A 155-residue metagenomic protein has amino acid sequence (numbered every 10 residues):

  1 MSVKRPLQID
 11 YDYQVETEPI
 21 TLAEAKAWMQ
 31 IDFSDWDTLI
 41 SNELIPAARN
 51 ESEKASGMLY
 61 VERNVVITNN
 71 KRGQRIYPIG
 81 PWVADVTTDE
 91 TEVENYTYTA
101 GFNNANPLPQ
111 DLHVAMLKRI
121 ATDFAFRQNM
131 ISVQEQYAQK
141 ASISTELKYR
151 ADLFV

Functional and structural regions predicted by a protein language model:
M1-V155: Divalent metal-cofactor coordination and adjacent catalytic microenvironments
